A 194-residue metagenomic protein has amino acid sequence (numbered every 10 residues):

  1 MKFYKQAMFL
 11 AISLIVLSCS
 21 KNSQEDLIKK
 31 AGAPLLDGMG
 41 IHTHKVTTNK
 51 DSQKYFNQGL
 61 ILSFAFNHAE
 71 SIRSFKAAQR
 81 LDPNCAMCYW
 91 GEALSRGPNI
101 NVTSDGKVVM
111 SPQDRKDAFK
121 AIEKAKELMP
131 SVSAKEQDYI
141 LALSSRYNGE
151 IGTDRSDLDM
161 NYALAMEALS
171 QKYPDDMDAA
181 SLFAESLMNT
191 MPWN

Functional and structural regions predicted by a protein language model:
M1-M8: Bacterial N-terminal signal peptides that target proteins for export
M8-L14: Hydrophobic helical h-region of N-terminal Sec-dependent signal peptides in bacterial secretory/periplasmic proteins
L17-S18: C-terminal motif of bacterial Sec signal peptides marking the signal peptidase cleavage site
Q24-C85, Y89-D175, A180-N194: Short coil/linker segments at helix-helix boundaries
